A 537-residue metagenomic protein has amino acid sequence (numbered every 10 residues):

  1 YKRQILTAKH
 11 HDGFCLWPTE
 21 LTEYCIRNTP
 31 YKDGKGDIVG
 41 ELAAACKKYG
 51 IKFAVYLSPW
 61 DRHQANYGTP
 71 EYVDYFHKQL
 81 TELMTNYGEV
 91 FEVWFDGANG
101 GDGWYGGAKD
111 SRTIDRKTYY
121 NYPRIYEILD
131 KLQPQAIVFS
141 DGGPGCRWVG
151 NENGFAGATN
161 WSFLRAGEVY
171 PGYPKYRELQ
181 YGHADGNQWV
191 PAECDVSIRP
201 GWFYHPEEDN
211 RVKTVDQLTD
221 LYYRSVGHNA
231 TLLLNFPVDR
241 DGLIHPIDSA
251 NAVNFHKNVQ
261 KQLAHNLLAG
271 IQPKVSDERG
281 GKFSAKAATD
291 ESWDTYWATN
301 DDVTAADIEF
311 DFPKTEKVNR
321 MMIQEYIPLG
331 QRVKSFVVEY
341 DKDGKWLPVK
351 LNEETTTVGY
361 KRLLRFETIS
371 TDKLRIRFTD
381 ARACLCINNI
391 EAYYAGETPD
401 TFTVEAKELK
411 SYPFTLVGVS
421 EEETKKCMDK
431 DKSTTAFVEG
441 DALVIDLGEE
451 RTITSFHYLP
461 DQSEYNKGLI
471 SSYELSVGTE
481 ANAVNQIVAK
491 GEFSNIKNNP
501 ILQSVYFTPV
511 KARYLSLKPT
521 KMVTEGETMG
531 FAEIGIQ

Functional and structural regions predicted by a protein language model:
K2-D290, T295-D302, F310, M322-Q324 (+9 more regions): Mature catalytic domains of secreted/periplasmic carbohydrate-active enzymes
D74, N498-N499: Short gly/ser/thr-rich secondary-structure transition/capping motifs
I247-A250, N254, N258-H265, S292-K350 (+3 more regions): Aromatic, loop-rich ligand-recognition surfaces of beta-strand-rich domains
Q272-G280, K410-E421: Short, solvent-exposed loop/edge segments of extracellular or virion-exposed proteins
A406-E408: Glycine-enriched loop-and-adjacent helix/strand subsegments that border the catalytic/binding cleft of enzyme cores
V417-V419, E423-F437: Structured N-terminal alpha/beta-domain signature that marks small ligand/cofactor-binding or signaling modules
